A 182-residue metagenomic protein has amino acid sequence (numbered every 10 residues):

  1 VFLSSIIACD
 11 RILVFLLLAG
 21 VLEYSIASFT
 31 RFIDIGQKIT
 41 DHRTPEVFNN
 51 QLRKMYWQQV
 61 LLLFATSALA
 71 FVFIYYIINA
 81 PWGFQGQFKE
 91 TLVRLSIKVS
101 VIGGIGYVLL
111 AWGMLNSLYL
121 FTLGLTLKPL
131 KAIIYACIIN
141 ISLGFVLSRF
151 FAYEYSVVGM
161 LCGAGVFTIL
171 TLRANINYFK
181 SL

Functional and structural regions predicted by a protein language model:
V1, F150-L161: A membrane-interface helix-boundary motif in multi-pass transporters
V1-R11, F88-L95: Membrane-interface segments at the starts/ends of alpha-helical transmembrane spans
S5-G83: Specific pore-lining/lateral-gate transmembrane helices of multi-pass inner-membrane transport and insertion machines
E23-A27, R31, Y75-Q87, L123 (+2 more regions): Transmembrane helix-loop junctions in multipass membrane proteins, especially transporters and channels
Q58-F73, S156-Y178: Short alpha-helical transmembrane segments in multi-pass integral membrane proteins
F71-G103, V108: Interfacial segments at transmembrane-helix termini and the short loops linking adjacent helices
G86-L92, W112-K128, I176-L182: Alpha-helical transmembrane segments
K98-L123, P129-G144, S156-L172: Short runs within selected transmembrane alpha-helices of multi-pass transporters and secretion channels
